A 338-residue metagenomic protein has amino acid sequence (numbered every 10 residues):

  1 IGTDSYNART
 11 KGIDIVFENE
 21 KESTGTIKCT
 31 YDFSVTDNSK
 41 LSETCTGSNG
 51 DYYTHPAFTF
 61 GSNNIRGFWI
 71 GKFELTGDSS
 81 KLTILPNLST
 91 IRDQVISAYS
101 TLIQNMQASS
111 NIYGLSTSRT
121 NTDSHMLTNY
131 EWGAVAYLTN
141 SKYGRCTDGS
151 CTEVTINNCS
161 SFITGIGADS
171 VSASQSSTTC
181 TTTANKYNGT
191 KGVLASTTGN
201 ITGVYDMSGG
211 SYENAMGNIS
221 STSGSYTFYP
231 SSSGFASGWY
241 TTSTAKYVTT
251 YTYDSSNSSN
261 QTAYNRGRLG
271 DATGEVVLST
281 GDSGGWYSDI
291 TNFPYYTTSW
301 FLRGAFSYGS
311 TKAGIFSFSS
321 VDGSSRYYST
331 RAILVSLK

Functional and structural regions predicted by a protein language model:
Y6-M207, S336: Short aromatic-cysteine micro-motif
E43, Y130-G133, C159, T164-N185 (+2 more regions): C-terminal, surface-exposed recognition/capping segments
L75-Y99, S225-T252: A solvent-exposed, charged loop/short amphipathic helix patch at secondary-structure junctions
T139, I219-T222: Short, well-ordered alpha-helical segments in soluble proteins
C151, G224-S225: Sparse recognition of residues in long alpha-helices and their boundaries
